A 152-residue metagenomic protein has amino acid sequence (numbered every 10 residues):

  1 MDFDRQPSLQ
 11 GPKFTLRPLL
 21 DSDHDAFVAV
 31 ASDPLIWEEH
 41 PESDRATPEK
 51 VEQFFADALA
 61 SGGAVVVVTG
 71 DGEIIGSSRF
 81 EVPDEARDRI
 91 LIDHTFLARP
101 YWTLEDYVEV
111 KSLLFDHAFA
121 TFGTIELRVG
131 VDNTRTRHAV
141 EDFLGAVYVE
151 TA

Functional and structural regions predicted by a protein language model:
M1-D106, D116-A120, V131: GNAT-family acyltransferases
F119, G145-A146: Beta-rich extracellular carbohydrate-active architectures
G123-T124: N-terminal beta-strand motif that seeds the catalytic metal site of vicinal oxygen chelate
L127-R137: Conserved beta-strand-loop-alpha-helix junction that forms the acyl-donor binding cleft
R128, A146-A152: Conserved catalytic-core motifs of GNAT/GCN5-like acyltransferases
V140-E141: Conserved active-site tyrosine of GNAT-family acetyltransferases
